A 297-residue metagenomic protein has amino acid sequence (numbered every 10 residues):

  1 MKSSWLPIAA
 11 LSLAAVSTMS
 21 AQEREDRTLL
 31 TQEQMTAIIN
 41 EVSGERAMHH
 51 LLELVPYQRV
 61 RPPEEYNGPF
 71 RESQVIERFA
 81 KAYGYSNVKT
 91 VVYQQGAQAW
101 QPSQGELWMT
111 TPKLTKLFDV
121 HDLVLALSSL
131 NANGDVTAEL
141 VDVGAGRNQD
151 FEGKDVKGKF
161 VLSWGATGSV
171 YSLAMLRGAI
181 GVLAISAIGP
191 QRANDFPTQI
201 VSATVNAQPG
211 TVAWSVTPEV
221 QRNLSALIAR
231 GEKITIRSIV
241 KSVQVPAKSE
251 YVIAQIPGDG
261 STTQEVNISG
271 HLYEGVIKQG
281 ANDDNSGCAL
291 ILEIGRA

Functional and structural regions predicted by a protein language model:
M1-W5: Positively charged n-region of N-terminal signal peptides that target proteins for export
P7-A15: Bacterial N-terminal signal peptides
S17-A21: Sec/Tat signal peptide C-region and signal peptidase I cleavage site
E23-L30, A37-N40, G44-E45, L52-K157: Noncatalytic luminal/extracellular "stalk/propeptide" segments of secretory-pathway proteins
D26-Q32, G44-N67, E77-G84, N148 (+5 more regions): Catalytic-core environment of secreted peptidases
T31, T110, V120-G153, S202-A281 (+1 more regions): Soluble metallo-hydrolase cores and metallopeptidase-like ectodomains found primarily in the secretory/periplasmic
V88, V182-L183: Hydrophobic residues within beta-strands of alpha/beta enzymes
G96, Y171-I180, P197-V205, P257-D259: Mature extracellular/periplasmic domains of secretome proteins
